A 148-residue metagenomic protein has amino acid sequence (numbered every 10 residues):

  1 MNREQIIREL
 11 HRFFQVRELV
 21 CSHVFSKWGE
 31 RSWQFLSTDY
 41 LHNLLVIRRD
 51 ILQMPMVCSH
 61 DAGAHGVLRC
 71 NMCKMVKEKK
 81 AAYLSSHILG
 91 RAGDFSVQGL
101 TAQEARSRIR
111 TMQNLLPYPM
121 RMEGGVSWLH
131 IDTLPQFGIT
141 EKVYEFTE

Functional and structural regions predicted by a protein language model:
M1-V57: Active-site acidic/histidine clusters and adjacent loop/turn architecture that either coordinate catalytic ions
E4-R8, R12, K74, Q103-S107: Polar/charged alpha-helical tracts
R17-H23, R69, K80-Y83: Short amphipathic alpha-helical segments, especially helix-boundary/capping motifs
F25-K27, M54-G66, S96-A102: A generic short-segment signal for beta-strand/edge and adjacent turn/coil regions
L41-K80: Extended, low-complexity, intrinsically disordered C-terminal regulatory tails of eukaryotic serine/threonine kinases
A81-E148: Catalytic cores and adjacent binding grooves of peptidoglycan-active enzymes
